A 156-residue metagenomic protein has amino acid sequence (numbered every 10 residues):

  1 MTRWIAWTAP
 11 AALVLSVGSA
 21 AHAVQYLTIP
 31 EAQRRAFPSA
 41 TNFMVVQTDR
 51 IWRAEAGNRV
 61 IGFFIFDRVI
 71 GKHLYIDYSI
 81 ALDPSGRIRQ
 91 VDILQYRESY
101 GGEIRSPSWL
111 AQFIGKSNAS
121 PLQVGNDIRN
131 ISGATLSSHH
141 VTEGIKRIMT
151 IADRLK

Functional and structural regions predicted by a protein language model:
M1-T8: Bacterial N-terminal signal peptides that target proteins for export
T8-S16: Bacterial N-terminal signal peptides
S19-R129, T135-H139, E143-K156: Flexible, solvent-exposed loop/hinge segments and secondary-structure transition points
